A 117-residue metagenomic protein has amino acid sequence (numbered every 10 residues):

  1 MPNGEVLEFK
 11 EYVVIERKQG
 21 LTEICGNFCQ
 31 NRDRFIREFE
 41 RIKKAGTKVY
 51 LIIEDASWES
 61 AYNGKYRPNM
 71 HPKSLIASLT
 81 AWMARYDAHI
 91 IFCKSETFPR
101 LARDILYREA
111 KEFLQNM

Functional and structural regions predicted by a protein language model:
M1-K10, E23-M117: Non-catalytic C-terminal interaction segments of nucleic acid-processing enzymes
E11-L21: Conserved catalytic cores of phosphodiester-cleaving nucleases, focusing on short active-site segments
